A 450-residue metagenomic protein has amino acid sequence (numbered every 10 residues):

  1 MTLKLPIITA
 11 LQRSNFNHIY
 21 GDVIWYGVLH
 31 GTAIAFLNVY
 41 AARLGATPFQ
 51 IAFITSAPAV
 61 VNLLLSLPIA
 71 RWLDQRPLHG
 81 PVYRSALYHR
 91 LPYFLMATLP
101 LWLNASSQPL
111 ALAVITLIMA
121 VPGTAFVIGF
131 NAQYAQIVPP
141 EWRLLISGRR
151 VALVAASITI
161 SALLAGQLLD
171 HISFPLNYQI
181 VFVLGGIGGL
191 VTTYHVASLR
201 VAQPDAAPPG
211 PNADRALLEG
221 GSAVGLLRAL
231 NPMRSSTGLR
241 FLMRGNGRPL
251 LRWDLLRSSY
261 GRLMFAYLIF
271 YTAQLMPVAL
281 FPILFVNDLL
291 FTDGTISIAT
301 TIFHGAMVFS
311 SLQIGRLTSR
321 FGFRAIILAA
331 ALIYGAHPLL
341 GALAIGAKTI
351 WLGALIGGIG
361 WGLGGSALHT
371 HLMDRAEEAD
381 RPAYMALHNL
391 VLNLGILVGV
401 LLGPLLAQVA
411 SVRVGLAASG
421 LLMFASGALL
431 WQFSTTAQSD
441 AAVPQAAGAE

Functional and structural regions predicted by a protein language model:
T2-L64, Y83, H89, F94-A97 (+1 more regions): Helix-loop boundary and gating motifs at the non-cytosolic
T2-R13, Q203-F265, A447-E450: Juxtamembrane intracellular "pre-TM" segments in multi-pass secondary transporters
A35-R43, A97-L103, I158-I180, V398-L416: Transmembrane alpha-helix termini and helix-breaking/packing motifs in multi-pass membrane transporters
P48-F49, P140-R150, D293-G294, E378-H388: Loop-to-transmembrane helix entry/capping segments in MFS-fold secondary transporters and related SLC/MFSD carriers
L65-G80, L169-D170, F309-F323, A407: Helix-to-loop junctions at the C-terminal end of transmembrane segments in multipass secondary transporters
P81-M96, G186, A325-L340, G420: Structural signature of the two symmetry-related core transmembrane helices
G123-V138, L363-A376: Intracellular juxtamembrane helix-capping segments at the cytosolic ends of symmetry-related transmembrane helices
Q179-A197, V414-Q432: Symmetry-related core transmembrane helices of the 12-TM Major Facilitator Superfamily/SLC fold
